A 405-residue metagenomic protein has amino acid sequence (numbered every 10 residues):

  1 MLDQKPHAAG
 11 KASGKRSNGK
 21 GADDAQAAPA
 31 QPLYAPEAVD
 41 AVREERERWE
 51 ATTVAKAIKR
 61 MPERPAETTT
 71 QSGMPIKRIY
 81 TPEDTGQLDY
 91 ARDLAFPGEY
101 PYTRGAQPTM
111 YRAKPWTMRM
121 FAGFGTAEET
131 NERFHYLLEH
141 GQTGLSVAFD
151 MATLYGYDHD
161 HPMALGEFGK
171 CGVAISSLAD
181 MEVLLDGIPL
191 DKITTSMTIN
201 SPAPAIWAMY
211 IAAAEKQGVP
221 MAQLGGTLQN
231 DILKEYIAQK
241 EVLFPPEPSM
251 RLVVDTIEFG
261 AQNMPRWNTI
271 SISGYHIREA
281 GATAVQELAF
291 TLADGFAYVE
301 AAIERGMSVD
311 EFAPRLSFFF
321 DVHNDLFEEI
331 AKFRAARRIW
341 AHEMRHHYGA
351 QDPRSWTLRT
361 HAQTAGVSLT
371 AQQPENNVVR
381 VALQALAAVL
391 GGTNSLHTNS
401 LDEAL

Functional and structural regions predicted by a protein language model:
L2-E329, H347, R354-H361, V389 (+2 more regions): Catalytic alpha/beta active-site cores
V285, E375-V381: Active-site-adjacent loop and "lid" segments of alpha/beta metabolic enzymes
I330-F333, E343: Catalytic core of soluble alpha/beta enzymes
E343-R345, D352, T370: Outer-membrane beta-barrel translocator/pore domains, especially the C-terminal barrels of Gram-negative outer-membrane
A365-N376: Flexible, glycine/threonine-enriched loop-and-boundary segments that flank and lead into catalytic domains of large
Q384-A388: Short beta-strand elements
